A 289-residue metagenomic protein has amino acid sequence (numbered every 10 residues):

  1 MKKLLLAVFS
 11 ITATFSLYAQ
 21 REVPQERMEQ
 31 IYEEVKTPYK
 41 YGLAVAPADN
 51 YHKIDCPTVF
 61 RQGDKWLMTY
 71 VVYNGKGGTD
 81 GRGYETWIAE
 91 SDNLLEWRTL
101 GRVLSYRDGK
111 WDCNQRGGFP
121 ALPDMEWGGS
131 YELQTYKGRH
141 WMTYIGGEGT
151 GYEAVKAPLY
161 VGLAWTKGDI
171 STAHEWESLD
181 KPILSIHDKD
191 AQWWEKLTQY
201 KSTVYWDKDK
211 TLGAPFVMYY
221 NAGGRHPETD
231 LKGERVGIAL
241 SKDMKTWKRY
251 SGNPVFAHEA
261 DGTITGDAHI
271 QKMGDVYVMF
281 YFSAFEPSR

Functional and structural regions predicted by a protein language model:
L4-A13: Sec-dependent N-terminal signal peptides
F15-A19: Sec/Tat signal peptide C-region and signal peptidase I cleavage site
Q20-G118, L122-K201, Y205-G266, Q271-R289: Beta-rich carbohydrate-recognition and catalytic domains
